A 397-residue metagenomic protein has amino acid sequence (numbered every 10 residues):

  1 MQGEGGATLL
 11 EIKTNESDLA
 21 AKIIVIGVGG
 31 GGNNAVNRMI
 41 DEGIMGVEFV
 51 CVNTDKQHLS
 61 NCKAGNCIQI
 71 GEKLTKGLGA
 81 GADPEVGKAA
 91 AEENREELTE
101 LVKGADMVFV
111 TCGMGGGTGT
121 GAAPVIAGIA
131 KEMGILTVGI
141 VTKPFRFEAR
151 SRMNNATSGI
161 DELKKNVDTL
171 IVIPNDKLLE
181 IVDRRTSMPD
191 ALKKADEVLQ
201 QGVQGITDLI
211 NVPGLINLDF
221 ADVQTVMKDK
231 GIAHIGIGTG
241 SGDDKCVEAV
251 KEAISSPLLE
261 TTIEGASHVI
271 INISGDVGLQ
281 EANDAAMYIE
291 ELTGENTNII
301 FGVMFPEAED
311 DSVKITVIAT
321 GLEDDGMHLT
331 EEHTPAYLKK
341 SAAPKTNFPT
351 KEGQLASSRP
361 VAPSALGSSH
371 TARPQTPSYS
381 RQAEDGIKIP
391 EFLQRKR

Functional and structural regions predicted by a protein language model:
Q2-R397: Tubulin/FtsZ superfamily GTPase core signature
